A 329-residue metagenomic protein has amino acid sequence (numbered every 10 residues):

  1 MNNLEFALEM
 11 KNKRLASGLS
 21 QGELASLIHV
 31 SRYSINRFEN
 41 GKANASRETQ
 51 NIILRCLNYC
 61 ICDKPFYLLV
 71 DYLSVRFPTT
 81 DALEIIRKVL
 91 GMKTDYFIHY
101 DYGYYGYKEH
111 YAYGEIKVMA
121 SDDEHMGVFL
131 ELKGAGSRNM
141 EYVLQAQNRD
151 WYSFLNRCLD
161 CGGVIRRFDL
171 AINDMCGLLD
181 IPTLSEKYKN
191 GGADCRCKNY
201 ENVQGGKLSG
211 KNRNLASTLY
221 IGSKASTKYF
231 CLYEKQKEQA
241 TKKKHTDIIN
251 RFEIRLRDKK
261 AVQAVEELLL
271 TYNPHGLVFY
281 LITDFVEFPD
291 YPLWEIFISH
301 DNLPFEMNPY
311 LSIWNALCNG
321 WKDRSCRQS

Functional and structural regions predicted by a protein language model:
N3-L4, N12, A16, Y59-C326: Structured, helix-rich domain cores that form ligand/interaction pockets
L8-E23, L27: Short basic helix-loop element that most often maps to the first helix and adjoining turn of HTH DNA-binding modules
M10, L24-A25, I35-F38, N315: Conserved hydrophobic/aromatic packing and binding residues within compact polymer-binding modules
S26, S46-Q50, V70-D71: Charge-rich, low-complexity segments
I28-A45: Recognition helix of helix-turn-helix/homeodomain-like DNA-binding domains that insert into the DNA major groove
S46-C62: DNA major-groove recognition helix of helix-turn-helix/homeodomain DNA-binding modules
